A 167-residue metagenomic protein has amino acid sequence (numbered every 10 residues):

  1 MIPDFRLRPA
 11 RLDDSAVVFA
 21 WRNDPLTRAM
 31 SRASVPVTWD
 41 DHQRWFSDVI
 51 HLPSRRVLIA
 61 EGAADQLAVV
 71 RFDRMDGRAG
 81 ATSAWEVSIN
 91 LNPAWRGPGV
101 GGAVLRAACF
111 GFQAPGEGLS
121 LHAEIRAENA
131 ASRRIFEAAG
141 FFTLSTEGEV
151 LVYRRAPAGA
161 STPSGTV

Functional and structural regions predicted by a protein language model:
M1-L12, G159-V167: Conserved N-terminal entry element of GNAT/NAT acetyltransferase domains
V18-N23, H42, F46: Hydrophobic alpha-helical core bundles mediating ligand binding, dimerization, or RNAP-core interactions
A20-V35: Helix-loop element at the rim of GNAT/NAT acetyltransferase active sites that forms part of the acceptor-substrate
V35-A94, E147: Acetyl-CoA-dependent GNAT
W95, G99-A107: Conserved acetyl-CoA pyrophosphate-binding loop and the N-cap/start of the following alpha-helix in GNAT-like
G102, A127-S145: Conserved active-site alpha-helix within GNAT-family acetyltransferase domains
A114-I125: Conserved GNAT acetyl-CoA-binding A-motif
H122, S145-V167: C-terminal "cap" of GNAT-fold acetyltransferases
